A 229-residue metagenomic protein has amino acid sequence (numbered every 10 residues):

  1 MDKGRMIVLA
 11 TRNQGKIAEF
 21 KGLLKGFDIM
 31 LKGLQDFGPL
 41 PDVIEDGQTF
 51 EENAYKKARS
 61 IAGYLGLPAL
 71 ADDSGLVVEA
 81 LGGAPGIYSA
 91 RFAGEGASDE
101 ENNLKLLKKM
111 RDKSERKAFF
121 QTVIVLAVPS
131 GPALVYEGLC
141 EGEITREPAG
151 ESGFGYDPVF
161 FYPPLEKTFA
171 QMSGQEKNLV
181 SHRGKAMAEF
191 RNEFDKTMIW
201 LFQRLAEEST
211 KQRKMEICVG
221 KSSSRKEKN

Functional and structural regions predicted by a protein language model:
D2-V8, Q14-G220: Anionic-ligand binding patches
V219-N229: Long, low-complexity, intrinsically disordered segments
